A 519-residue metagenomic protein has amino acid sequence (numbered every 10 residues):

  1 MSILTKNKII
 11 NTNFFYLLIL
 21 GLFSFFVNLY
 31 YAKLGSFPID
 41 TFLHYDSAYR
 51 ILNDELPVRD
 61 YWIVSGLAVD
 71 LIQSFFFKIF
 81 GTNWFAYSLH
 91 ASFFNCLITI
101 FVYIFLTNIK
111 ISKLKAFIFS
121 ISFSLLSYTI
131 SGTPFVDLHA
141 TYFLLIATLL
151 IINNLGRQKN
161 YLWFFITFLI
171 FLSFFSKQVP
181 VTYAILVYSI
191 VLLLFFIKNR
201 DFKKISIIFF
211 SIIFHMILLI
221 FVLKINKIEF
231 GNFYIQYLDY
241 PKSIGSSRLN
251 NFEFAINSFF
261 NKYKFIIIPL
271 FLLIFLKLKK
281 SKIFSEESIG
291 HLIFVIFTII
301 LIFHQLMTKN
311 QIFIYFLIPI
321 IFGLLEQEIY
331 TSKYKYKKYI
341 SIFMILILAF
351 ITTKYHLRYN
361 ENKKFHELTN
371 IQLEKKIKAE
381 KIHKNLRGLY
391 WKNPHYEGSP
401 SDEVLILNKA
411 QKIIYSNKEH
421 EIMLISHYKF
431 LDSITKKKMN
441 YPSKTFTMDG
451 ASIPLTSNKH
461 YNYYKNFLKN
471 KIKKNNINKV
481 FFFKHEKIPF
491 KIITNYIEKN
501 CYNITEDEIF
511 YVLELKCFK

Functional and structural regions predicted by a protein language model:
A32-S47, P57-F75, T82-F85, N226 (+1 more regions): Extracytoplasmic catalytic/substrate-binding loops of multi-pass membrane glycan-assembly enzymes
L89-K110, I146: Transmembrane-helix motifs of polytopic, lipid-linked glycan transferases
F101, A140-R157, L162-I170, S189-F195 (+1 more regions): Specific aromatic-rich, kink-prone transmembrane helix
V102-L125: Transmembrane-helix signature of polytopic, membrane-embedded enzymes that assemble or transfer cell-envelope glycans
T107-K110, L145-F165, S173, L272-E286 (+1 more regions): Membrane-interface transmembrane helices that cradle and orient dolichyl/undecaprenyl
S124, Y128, L162-P180, A184-S189 (+1 more regions): Membrane-interface alpha helices of multi-pass inner-membrane proteins
I130-A140: Short acidic/glycine- and proline-prone juxtamembrane loop motifs at membrane-interface regions of multi-pass membrane
V179-P180, K227, A349-F518: Extracytoplasmic
